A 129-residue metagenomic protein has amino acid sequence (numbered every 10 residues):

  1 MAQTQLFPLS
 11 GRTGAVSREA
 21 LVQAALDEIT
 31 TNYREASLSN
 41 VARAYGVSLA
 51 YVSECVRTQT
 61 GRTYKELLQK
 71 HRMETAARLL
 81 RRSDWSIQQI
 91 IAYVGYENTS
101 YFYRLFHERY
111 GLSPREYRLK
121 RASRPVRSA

Functional and structural regions predicted by a protein language model:
A2-S10, G14, A24-S37, C55-V56 (+4 more regions): Basic, amphipathic alpha-helical hairpins
L6, E35, S39-H71, I91-E116: Basic/polar phosphate-binding segments, predominantly the helix-turn-helix DNA-binding elements of transcriptional
F7, R12, S17, R104-A129: …primarily DNA-binding HTH/wHTH and HhH modules…
G14-S17, L21, A44, S48: A generic short alpha-helical patch detector that favors 3-5-residue windows in or near N-terminal regions
Q23-T31, T58-E97, L119-A129: Terminal helix-turn-helix DNA-binding modules in bacterial transcription factors
